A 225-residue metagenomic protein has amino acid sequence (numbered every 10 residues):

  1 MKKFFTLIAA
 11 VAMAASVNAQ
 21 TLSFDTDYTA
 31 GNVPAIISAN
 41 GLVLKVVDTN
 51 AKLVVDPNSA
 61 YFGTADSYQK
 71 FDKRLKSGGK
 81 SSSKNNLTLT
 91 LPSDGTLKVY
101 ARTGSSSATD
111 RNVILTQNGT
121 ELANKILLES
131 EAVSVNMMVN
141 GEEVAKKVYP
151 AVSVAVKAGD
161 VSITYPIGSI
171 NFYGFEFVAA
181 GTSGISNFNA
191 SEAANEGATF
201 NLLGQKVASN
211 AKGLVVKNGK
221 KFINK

Functional and structural regions predicted by a protein language model:
M1-T21: Bacterial Sec-dependent N-terminal signal peptides
K2-K3, L214-K225: C-terminal tail/sorting-segment detector
T21-Y61, S106-G181: Terminal, low-complexity interaction segments
T64-T96, A108-R111, K147-V152, I170-G174: Short beta-strands within extracellular/lumenal beta-sheet-rich domains
L89-L91, A101-S105, Y165-I167: Non-cytosolic beta-sheet module surface loops
V99, G204-V207: Extracellular/surface recognition and adhesion modules
A179-L203: Residue-level detector of functionally pivotal "anchor" positions at catalytic/ligand-binding pockets or at interdomain
